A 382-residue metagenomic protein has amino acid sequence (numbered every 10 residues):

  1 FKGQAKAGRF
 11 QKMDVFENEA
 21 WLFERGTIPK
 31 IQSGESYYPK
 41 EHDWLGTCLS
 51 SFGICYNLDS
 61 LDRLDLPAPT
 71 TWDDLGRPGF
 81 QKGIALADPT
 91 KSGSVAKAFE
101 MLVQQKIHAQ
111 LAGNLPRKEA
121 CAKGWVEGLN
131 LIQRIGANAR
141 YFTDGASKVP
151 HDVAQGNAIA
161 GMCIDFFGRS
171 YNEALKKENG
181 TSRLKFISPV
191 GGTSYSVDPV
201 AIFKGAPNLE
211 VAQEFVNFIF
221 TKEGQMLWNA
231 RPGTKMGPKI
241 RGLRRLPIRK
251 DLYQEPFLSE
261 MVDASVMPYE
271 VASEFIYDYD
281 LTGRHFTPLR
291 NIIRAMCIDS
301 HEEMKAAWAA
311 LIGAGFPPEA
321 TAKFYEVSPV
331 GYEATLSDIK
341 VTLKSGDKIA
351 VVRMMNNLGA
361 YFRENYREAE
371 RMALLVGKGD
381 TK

Functional and structural regions predicted by a protein language model:
F1-T143: Extracytoplasmic ligand-binding site segments that recognize negatively charged/polar headgroups
A5, D73-G76, F99, V103 (+7 more regions): Non-transmembrane alpha-helical segments in soluble domains of secreted/periplasmic/extracellular proteins
A5-G8, L58, G79, D88 (+11 more regions): Sec/Tat-exported extracytoplasmic proteins
T47, A68, D88-V95, A122-W125 (+8 more regions): Solvent-exposed, acidic/flexible segments
F52, K82, I159, D198-V200 (+1 more regions): Residue-level detector of short, conserved catalytic/binding motifs and their immediate flanks
Y141-P207, N217, K222-F257: Extracytoplasmic/periplasmic substrate-binding proteins
L227-V327: Charged, amphipathic alpha-helical linkers/stalks
M304-K382: C-terminal non-catalytic accessory extensions
